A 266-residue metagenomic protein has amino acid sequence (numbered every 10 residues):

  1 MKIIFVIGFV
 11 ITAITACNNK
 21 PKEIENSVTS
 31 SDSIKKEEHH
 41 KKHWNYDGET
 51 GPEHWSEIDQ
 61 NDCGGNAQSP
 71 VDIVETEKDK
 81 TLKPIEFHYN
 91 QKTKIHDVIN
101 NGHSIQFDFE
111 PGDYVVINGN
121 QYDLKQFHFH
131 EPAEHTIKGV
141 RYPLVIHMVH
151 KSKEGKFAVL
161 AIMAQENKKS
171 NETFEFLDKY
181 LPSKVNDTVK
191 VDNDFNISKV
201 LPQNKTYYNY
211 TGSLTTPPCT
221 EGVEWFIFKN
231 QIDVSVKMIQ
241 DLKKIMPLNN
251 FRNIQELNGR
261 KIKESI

Functional and structural regions predicted by a protein language model:
I4-T12: Sec-dependent N-terminal signal peptides
I14-A16: C-terminal motif of bacterial Sec signal peptides marking the signal peptidase cleavage site
N18-I266: Alpha-carbonic anhydrase
